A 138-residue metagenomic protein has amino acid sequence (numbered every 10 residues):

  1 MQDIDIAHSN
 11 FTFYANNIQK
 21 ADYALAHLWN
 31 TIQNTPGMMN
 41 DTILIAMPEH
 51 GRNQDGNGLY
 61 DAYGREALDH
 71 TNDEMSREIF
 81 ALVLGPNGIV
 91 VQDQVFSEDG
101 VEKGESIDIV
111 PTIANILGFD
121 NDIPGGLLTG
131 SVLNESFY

Functional and structural regions predicted by a protein language model:
M1-D5: Active-site regions of oxyanion-processing enzymes, predominantly non-cytosolic
A7-A15: Active-site oxyanion-binding pockets that recognize sulfate/phosphate
A15-D41, H50-Y138: Membrane-interface soluble catalytic domains
M47: Generic enzyme active-site microenvironment
